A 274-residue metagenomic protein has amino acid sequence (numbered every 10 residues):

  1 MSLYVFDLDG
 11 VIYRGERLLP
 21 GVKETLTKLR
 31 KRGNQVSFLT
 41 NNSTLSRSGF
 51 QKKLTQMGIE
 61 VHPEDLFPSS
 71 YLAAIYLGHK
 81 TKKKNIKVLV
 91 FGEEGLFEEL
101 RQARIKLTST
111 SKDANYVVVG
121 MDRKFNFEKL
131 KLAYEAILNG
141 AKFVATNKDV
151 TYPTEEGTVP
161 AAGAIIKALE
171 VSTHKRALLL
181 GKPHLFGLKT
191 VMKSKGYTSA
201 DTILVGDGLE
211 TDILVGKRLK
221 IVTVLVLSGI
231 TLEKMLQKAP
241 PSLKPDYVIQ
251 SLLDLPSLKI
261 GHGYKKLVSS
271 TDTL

Functional and structural regions predicted by a protein language model:
S2-F6, R14-K31, S48-E64, A74 (+1 more regions): Asp-based, Mg2+/Mn2+-dependent phosphohydrolase catalytic module
G10: Receiver (REC) domain active-site loop signature in two-component systems and cognate sites in sensor histidine kinases
Q35: N-terminal phosphate-binding loop and flanking beta/alpha elements of the actin-like ATPase fold
N42: Conserved phosphate/oxyanion-binding catalytic-loop motifs
S69: Replace "coordinates the UDP/GDP/TDP-sugar" with "coordinates nucleotide-activated sugar donors
